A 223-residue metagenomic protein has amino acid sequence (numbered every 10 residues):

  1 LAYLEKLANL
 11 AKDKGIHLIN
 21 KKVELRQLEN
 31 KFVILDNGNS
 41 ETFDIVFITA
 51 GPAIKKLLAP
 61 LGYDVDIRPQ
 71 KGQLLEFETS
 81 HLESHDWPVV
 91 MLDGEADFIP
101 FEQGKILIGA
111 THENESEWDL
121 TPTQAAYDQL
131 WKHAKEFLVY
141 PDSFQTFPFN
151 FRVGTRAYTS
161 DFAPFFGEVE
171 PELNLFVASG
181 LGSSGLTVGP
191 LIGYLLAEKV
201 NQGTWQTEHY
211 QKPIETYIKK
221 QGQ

Functional and structural regions predicted by a protein language model:
L1-K14, N20, T111-E115, L173 (+1 more regions): Helix-loop-beta segment of a Rossmann-like dinucleotide-binding subdomain
L1-N9, T121-A126, T187: Short beta-strand to alpha-helix junction loop
A2, P52-A53, L191: Alpha-helix/helix-capping structural signal
H17-F32: A conserved short coil-to-beta-strand element within the FAD-binding core of flavoproteins
N30-V33, K105-I106, N174-F176: Hydrophobic residues embedded in beta-strands of well-ordered beta-sheets
D36-I45: Core beta-strand elements of the Rossmann-like FAD/NAD(P) dinucleotide-binding domain in flavoenzyme oxidoreductases
I45-L173: Active-site substrate-recognition segment that forms the wall of the catalytic cavity or substrate channel
Y140, F144-Q223: C-terminal catalytic lobe of FAD-dependent flavoproteins
